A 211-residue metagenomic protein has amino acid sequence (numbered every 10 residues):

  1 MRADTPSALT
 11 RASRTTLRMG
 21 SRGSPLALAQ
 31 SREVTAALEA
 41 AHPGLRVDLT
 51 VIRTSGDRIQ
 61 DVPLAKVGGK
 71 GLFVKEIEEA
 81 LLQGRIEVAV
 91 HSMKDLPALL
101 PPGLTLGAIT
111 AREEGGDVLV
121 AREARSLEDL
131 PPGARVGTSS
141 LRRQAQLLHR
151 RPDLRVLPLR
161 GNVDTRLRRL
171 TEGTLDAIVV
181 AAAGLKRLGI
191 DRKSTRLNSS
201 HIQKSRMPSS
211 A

Functional and structural regions predicted by a protein language model:
R2-V88, S92, P101-L104: N-terminal hydrophobic or amphipathic helices and topogenic motifs
T16-S31, E128-S139, A177: Short loop->beta-strand "edge-of-pocket" segments that line small-molecule binding or catalytic clefts across diverse
A36-R46, Q144-V156, G161: Short alpha-helix C-terminal cap/hinge motif
R53, S92-L96, V180-L185: Beta->alpha turn/N-cap motifs
M93-L96, P102-L154: A conserved helix-loop-strand patch within extracytoplasmic ligand-binding domains of the periplasmic binding
L99-A108, L188-R196: Ligand-binding "clamshell"
L154-R196: Pocket-lining segment of extracytoplasmic ligand-binding domains
L197-A211: Single conserved hydrophobic/aromatic residue that forms the stacking wall/gate of nucleotide- or nucleobase-binding
